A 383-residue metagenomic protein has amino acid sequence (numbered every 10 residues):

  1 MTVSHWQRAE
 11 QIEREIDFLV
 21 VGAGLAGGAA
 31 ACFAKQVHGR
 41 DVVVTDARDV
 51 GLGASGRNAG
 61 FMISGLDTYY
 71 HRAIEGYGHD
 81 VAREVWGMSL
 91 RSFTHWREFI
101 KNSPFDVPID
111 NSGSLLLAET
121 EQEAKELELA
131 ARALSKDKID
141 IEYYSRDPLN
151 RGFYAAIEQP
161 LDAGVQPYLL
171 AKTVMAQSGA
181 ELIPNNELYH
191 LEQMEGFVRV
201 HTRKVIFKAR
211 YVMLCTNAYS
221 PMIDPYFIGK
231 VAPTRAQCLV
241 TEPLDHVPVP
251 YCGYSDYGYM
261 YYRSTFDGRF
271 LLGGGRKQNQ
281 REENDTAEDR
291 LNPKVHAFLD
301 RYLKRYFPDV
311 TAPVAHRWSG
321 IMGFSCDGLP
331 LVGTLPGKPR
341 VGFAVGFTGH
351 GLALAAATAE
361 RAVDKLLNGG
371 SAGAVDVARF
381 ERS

Functional and structural regions predicted by a protein language model:
M1-F18, Q36-V37: Extreme N-terminal leader/targeting segments of oxidoreductases
Q36-R57: Glycine-rich FAD pyrophosphate-binding loop
R57-M88: Glycine-rich active-site loop/strand segments that organize a redox cofactor
T68-I74, E98-T173, E195: Flavin (FAD/FMN) cofactor-binding and adjacent substrate-gating region of FAD-dependent oxidoreductase domains
A156-Y211: Helical element adjacent to the flavin cofactor pocket in flavoenzyme catalytic cores
L191-F270: Flavin-dependent oxidoreductases
V247-P336: Active-site lid/adjacent beta-loop-alpha segment flanking the redox-cofactor pocket in flavoenzymes
K304-S383: C-terminal catalytic lobe of FAD-dependent flavoproteins
